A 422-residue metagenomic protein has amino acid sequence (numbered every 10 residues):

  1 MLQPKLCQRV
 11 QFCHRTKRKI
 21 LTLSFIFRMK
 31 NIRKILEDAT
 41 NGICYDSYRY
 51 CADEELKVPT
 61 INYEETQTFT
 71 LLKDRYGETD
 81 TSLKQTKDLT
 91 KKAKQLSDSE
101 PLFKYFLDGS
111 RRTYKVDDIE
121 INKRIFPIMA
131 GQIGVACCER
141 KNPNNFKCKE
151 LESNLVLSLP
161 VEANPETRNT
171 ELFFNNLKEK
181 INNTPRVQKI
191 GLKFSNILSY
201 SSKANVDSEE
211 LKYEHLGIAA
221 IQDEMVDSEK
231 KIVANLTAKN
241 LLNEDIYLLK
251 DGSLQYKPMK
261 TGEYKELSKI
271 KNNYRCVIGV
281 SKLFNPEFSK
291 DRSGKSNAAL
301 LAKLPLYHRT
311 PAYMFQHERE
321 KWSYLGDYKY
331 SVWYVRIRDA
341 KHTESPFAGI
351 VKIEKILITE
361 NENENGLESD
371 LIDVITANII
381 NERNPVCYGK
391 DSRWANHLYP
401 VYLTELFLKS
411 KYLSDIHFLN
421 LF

Functional and structural regions predicted by a protein language model:
L6, T22-L23: N-terminal amphipathic/hydrophobic targeting modules at extreme N-termini, encompassing cleavable Sec/SRP-type signal
F12, F25-F27: Aromatic (phenylalanine/tyrosine) cluster motif
F27-E78, S82-D98, L102, V116-I119 (+1 more regions): Long, contiguous domain-sized segments
Y105-L107: Short hydrophobic beta-strand that contains or immediately precedes a catalytic carboxylate
G109-K115: Short acidic, Gly/Ser-rich segments with clustered Asp/Glu that frequently serve as metal-coordination loops in enzyme
D117-A136, Y264: A short alpha/beta connector and helix-capping loop motif
